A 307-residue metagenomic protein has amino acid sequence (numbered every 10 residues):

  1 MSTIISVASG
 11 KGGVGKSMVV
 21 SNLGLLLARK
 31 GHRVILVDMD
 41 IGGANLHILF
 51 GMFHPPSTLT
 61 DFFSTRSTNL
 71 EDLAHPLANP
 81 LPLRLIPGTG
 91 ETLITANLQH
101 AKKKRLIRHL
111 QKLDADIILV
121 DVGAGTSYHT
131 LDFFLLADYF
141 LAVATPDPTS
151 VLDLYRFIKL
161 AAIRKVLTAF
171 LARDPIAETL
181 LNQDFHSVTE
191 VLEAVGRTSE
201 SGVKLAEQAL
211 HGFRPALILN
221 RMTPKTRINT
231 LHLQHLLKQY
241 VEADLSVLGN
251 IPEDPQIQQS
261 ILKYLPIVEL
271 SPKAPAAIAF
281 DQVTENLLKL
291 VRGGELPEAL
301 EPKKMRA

Functional and structural regions predicted by a protein language model:
M1-I4, T284, K289-A307: Acidic-aromatic/histidine active-site loop/patch
S2-D40: Walker A/P-loop phosphate-binding motif and the immediately C-terminal alpha-helix
M39-D116, H186, G196-T198, Q208-H211 (+1 more regions): P-loop/Walker-type NTP enzyme "switch/lid" segment
I41-G43, G90-L93, G125, D147-S150 (+2 more regions): Conserved nucleotide-binding/hydrolysis micro-motifs of P-loop NTPases
Q111-H129: Glycine-rich phosphate-binding loop used to anchor ATP phosphates in small-molecule kinases, encompassing both
G123-S246: Conserved catalytic-core segment of NTP-binding enzymes
E242-Q256: Canonical P-loop GTPase G-domain recognition
L262-A276: C-terminal boundary of histidine-terminating zinc-finger modules
